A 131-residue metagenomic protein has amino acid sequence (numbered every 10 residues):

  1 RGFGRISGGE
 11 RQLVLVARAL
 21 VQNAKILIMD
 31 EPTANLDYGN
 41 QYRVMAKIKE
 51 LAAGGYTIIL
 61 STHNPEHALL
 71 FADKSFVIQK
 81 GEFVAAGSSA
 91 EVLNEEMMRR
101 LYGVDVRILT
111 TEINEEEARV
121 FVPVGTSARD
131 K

Functional and structural regions predicted by a protein language model:
A19-L20: ABC ATPase C-loop
L27-D30: Catalytic Walker B motif of ABC-type/P-loop ATPase nucleotide-binding domains
Y38-N40: Helix N-cap at the start of a conserved alpha-helix in ABC-type nucleotide-binding domains
Y42-G54: Helical segment within the ABC ATPase nucleotide-binding domain
T62-H63: H-loop/switch region of ABC-family ATPase nucleotide-binding domains
A68-L70: A short, surface-exposed alpha-helical micro-motif characterized by mixed small hydrophobic and charged/polar residues
S75-S88: H-loop (His-switch) and adjacent beta-strand-loop-beta switch element of ABC-type ATPase nucleotide-binding domains
L101-K131: ABC ATPase nucleotide-binding domains
